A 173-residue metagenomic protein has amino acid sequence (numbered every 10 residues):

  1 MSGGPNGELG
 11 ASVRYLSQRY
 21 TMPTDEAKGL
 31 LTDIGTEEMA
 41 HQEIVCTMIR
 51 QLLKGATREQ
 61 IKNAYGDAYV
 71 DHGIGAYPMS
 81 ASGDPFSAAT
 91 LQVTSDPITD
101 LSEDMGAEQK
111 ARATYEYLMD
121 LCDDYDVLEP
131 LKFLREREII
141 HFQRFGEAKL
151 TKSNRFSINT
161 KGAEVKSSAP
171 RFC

Functional and structural regions predicted by a protein language model:
M1-S167, R171-C173: Non-heme di-metal
